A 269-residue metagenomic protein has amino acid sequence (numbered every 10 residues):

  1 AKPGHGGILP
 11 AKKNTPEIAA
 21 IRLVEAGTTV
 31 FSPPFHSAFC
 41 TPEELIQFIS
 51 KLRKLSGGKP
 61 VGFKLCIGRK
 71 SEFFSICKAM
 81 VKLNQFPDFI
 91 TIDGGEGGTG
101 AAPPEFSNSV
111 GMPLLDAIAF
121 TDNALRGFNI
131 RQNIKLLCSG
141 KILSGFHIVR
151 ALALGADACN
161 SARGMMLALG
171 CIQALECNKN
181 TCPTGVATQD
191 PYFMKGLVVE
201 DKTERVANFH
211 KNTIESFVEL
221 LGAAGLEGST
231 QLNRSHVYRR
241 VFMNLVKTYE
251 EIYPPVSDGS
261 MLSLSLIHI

Functional and structural regions predicted by a protein language model:
A1-G27: Flexible glycine-/small-residue-enriched beta->alpha junction loops that bind anionic phosphate/pyrophosphate groups
K2-G6, G100, T230: Short helix/loop capping segments that flank catalytic or ligand/cofactor-binding pockets
P16-A26, F35, F39, R205 (+1 more regions): N-terminal leader/propeptide and maturation segments of large enzyme subunits in energy/redox metabolism and hydrolases
F31, H36-M194: Glycine-rich phosphate/ribose-binding loops and adjacent secondary-structure elements that form binding surfaces
G170-R234: Active-site or pore-adjacent capping/gating segments
R240-M243, S265: N-terminal charged/capping segments associated with class I S-adenosyl-L-methionine
M243, I252-Y253: Terminal amphipathic helices with adjacent charged low-complexity linkers/tails
I267-I269: Conserved small/polar residues in nucleotide/adenosyl-binding loops
